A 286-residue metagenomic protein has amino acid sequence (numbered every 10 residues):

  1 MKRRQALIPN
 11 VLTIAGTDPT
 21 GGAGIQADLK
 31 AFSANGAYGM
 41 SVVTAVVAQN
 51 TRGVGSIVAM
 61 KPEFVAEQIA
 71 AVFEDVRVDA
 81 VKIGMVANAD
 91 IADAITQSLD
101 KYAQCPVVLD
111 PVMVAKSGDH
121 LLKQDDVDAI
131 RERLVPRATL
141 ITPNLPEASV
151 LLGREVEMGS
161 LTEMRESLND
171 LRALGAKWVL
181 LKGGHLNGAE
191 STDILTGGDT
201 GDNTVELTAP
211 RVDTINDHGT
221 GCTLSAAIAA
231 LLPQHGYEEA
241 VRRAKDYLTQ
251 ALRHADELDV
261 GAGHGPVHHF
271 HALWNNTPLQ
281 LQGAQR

Functional and structural regions predicted by a protein language model:
K2-I8, T13, G24, A189-L207: Acidic-glycine-rich active-site phosphate/pyrophosphate-binding loop
K2-T13, S33-K116, H120, F270-L273: Conserved N-terminal subdomain of the carbohydrate kinase-like
I8, A59, E238-R286: Charged C-terminal helix
I14-T20, V205-H218: Short pre-catalytic strand/loop immediately N-terminal to key active-site residues, enriched for Gly-Thr
G21-A37: N-terminal basic/disordered segments at the start of proteins
G36-M40, N203-V205, L231-A244: Phosphate-handling active-site elements
Q124-T204, H235: Conserved phosphate/ATP/ADP-binding segment of small-molecule kinases
S149-V150, T214-Y237: Short, small-residue alpha-helix embedded
